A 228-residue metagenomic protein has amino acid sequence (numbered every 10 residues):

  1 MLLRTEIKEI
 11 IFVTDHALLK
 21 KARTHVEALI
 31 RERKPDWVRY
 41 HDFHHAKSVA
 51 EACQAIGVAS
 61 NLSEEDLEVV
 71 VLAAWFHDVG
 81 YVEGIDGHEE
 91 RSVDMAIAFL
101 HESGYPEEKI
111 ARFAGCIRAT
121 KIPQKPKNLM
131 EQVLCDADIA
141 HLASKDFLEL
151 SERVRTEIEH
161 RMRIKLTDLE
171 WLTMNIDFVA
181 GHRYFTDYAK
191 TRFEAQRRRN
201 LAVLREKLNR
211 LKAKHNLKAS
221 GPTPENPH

Functional and structural regions predicted by a protein language model:
L2-F12, K34-E64, F76, Y105 (+1 more regions): Divalent metal-dependent phosphate-bond-processing catalytic cores, especially two-metal-ion Mg2+/Mn2+ enzymes that act
V13-E32, H45: Short alpha-helical hairpin
V26, G57, H77-D78, G84 (+4 more regions): Generic helix-packing signal
E27, R31, A50-Q54, I97: Amphipathic, well-packed alpha-helical segments that form the structural scaffold of globular domains
R39-D42, S63-V69, I85-E89, P106-I110: Alpha-helix N-cap/helix-initiation sites
V49, L67-E83, H88, S92 (+1 more regions): His-Asp-centered metal-binding catalytic motifs of divalent-metal-dependent phosphohydrolases/nucleases
E89, V93-P123, L129: Glycine- and acidic-residue-rich phosphate-binding/metal-coordinating active-site segment common to enzymes that handle
